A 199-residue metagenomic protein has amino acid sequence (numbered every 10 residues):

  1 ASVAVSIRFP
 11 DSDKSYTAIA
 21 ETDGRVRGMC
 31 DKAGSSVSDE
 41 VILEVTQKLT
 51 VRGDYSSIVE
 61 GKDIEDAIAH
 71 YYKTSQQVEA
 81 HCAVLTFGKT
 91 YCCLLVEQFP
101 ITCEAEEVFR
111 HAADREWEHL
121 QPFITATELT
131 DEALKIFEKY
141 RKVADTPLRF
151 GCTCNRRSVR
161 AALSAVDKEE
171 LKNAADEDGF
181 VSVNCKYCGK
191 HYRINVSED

Functional and structural regions predicted by a protein language model:
A1-K142: Interaction interfaces in information-processing and related assembly proteins
R110-D199: Cys/His-clustered metal-coordination modules, chiefly Zn-binding fingers
